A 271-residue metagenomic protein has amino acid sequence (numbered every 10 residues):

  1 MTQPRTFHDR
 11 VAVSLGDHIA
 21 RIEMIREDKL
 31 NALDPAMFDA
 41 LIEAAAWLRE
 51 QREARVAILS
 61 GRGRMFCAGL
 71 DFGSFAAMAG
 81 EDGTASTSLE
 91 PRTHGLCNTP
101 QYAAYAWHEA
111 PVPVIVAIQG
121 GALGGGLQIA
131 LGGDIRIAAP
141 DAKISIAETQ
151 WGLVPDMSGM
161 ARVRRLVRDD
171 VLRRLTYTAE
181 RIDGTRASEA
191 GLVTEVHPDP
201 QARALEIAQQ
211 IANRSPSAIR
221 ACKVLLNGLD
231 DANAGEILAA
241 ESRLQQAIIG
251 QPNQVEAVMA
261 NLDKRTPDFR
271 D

Functional and structural regions predicted by a protein language model:
M1-H8, M259-D271: Terminal low-complexity tails and localization/encapsulation signals of metabolic enzymes
M1-R62: Conserved CoA-thioester-binding segment of acyl-CoA-metabolizing enzymes
I22, R26, L41, L59 (+5 more regions): Terminal peptide-recognition signature
E27, I137-A142, A190-A239, Q246-P252 (+1 more regions): C-terminal long alpha-helix characteristic of the crotonase
G61-A106: Glycine- (often His-adjacent) and acidic-residue-rich active-site loop that binds/positions the CoA thioester
G69, C97-Q101, G124, V154-M157 (+2 more regions): Glycine-rich phosphate-binding loop at the start of an alpha helix
A103-P111, A117, L123-Y177, E189-A190 (+1 more regions): CoA-thioester-processing core
A179-R186: Acidic, divalent-metal-coordinating active-site segment for phosphoryl/phosphodiester hydrolysis, typified by short
